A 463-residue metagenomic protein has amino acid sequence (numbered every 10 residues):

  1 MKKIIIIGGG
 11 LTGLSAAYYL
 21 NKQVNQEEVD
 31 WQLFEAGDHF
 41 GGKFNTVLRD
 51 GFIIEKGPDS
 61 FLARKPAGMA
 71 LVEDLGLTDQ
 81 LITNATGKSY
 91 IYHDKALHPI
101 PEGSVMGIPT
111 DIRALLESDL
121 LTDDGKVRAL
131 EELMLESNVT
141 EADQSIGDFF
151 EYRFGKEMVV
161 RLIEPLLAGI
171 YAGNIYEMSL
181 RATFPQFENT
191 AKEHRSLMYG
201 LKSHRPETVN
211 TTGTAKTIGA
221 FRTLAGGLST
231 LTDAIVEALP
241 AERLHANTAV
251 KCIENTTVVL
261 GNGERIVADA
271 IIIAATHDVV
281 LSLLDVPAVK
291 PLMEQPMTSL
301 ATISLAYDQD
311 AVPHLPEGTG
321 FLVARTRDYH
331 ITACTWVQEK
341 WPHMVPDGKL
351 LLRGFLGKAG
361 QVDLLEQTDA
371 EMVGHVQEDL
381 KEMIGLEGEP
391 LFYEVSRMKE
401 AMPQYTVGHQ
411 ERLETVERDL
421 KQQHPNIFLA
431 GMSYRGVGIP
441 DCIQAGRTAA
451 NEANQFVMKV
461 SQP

Functional and structural regions predicted by a protein language model:
M1-T12: Beta1/beta-strand and adjacent pyrophosphate-binding region of the FAD-binding site in flavoprotein oxidoreductases
L11-T12, F40, A445: Hydrophobic/small residue at the entry helix of a nucleotide-binding pocket
N21-R49: Glycine-rich FAD pyrophosphate-binding loop
D50-E136: Dinucleotide-binding Rossmann-like beta1-alpha1 core, especially the glycine-rich loop that anchors the ADP
R64, Y152-R153, A274-A275: Short, well-ordered coil/turn residues at beta-beta hairpins and beta-strand->alpha-helix junctions within
V127-T248: Active-site/ligand-binding neighborhood in enzyme catalytic cores
T248-L352, A359-L365, E382-M383: Mid-domain catalytic core of redox enzymes that form a hydrophobic substrate pocket/lid adjacent to a catalytic redox
E317, W336-P463: Conserved flavin/dinucleotide-binding core of flavoenzymes
